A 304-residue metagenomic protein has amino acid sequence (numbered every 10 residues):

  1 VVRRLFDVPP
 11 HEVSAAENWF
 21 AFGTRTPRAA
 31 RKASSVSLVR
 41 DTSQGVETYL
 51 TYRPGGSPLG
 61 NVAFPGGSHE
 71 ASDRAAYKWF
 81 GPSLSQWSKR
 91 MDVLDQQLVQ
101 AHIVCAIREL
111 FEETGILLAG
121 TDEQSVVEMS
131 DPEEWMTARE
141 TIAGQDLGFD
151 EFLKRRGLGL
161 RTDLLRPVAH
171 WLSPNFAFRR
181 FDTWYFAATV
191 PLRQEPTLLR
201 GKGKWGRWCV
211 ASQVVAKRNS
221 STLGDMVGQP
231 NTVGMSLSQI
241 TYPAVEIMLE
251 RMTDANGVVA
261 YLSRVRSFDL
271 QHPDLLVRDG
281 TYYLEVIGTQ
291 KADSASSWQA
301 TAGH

Functional and structural regions predicted by a protein language model:
V1-H304: N-terminal leader/linker segments that precede catalytic domains of diphosphate-processing enzymes
